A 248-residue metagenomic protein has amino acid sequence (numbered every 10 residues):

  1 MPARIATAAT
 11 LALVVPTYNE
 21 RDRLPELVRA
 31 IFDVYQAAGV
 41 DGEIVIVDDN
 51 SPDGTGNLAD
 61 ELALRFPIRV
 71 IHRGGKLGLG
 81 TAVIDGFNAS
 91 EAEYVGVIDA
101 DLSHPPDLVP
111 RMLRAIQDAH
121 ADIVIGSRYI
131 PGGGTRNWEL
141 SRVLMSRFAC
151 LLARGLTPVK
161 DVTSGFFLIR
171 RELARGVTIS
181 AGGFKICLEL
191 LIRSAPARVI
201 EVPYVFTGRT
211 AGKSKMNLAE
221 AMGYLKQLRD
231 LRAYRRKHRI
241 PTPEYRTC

Functional and structural regions predicted by a protein language model:
M1-D33: N-proximal low-complexity "stem/linker" segments adjacent to membrane-targeting elements
M1-T10, L156, I179-C248: Hydrophobic helical membrane-anchoring modules
A9-L11, F32-V45, P67-R69: Short loop->beta transition adjacent to catalytic acidic/histidine clusters or analogous donor-positioning motifs
E20-R23, S51, P105: Donor nucleotide-sugar binding loop of glycosyltransferases
G42-V45, G56-A89: Conserved donor nucleotide-binding strand/loop of the catalytic core
D48-N57, L102: A conserved acidic beta->alpha catalytic loop
R73-A89, Y94, P106-F184, R209-A219 (+1 more regions): Acceptor/aglycone-binding surface of glycosyltransferases and processive sugar-polymer synthases
